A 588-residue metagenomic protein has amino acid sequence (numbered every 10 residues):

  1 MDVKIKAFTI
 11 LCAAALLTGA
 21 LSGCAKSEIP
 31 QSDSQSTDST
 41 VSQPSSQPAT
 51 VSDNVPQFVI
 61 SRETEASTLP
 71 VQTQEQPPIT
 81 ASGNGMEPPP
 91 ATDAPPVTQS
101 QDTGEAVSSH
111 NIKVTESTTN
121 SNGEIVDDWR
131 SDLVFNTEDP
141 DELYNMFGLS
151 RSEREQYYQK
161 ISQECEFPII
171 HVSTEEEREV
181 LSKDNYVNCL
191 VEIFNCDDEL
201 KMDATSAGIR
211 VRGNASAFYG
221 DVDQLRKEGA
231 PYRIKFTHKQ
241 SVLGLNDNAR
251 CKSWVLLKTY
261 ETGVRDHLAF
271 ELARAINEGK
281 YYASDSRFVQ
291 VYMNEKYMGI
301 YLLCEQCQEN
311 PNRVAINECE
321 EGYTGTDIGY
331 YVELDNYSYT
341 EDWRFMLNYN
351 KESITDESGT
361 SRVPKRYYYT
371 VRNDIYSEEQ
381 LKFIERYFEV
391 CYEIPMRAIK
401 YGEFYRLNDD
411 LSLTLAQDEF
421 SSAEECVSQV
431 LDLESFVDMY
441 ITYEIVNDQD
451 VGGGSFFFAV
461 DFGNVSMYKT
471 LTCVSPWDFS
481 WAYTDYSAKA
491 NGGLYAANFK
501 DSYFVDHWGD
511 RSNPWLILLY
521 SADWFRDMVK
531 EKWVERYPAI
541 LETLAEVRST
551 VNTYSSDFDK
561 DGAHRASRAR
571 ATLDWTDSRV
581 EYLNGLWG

Functional and structural regions predicted by a protein language model:
M1-L11: Bacterial N-terminal signal peptides that target proteins for export
I5-A7, S27, V580: Hydrophobic alpha-helical segments, especially transmembrane helices and their immediate juxtamembrane helical caps
F8-I10, P30, A66, R536 (+2 more regions): General helical structural elements
L11-A20: Bacterial N-terminal signal peptides
A20-S36: Sec-dependent signal peptide cleavage junction
C24-A25, V107-G588: Phosphate/dinucleotide-binding and metal-coordinating scaffold of catalytic cores in nucleotide-dependent enzymes
C24-S27, S42, T98, D523: Extracellular cell-wall/glycan-interacting regions and their flexible linkers
D33-D128: Ser/Thr/Gly/Pro-rich low-complexity, disordered linker/stalk segments of secreted and cell-surface proteins
